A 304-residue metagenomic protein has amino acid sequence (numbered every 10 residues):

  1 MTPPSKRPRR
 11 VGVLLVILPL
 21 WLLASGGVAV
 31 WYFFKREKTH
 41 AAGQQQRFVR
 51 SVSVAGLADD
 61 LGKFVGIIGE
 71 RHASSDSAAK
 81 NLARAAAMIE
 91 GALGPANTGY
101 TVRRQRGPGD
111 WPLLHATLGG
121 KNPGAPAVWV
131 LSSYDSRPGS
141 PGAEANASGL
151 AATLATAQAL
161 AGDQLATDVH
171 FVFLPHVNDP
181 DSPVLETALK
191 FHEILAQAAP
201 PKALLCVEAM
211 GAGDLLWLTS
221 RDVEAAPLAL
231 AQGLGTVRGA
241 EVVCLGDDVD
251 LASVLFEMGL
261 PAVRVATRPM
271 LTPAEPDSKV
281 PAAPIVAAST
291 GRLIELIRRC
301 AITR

Functional and structural regions predicted by a protein language model:
M1-R10: N-terminal Lys/Arg-rich, disordered targeting/topogenic segments
V13-W31: Hydrophobic membrane-insertion alpha-helices, especially the h-region of bacterial N-terminal signal peptides
W31-N81, M270-V280: N-terminal capping segment at the start of a domain
F33, K63-K121: A non-catalytic alpha/beta surface segment that caps or lines the substrate-entry region of metallo-dependent hydrolase
S51, A203, A212-R304: Active-site-adjacent substrate-binding region of metalloamidase/peptidase-like peptide-processing proteins
S51-A58, D76-A87, A143-A151, S182-E186 (+3 more regions): Soluble non-cytosolic domains of exported or imported proteins
H115, W129-L131, H170-F173, K202-V207 (+1 more regions): Structural recognition of the beta-strand scaffold that forms the well-ordered cores of secreted hydrolase catalytic
R137-L230, A252: Acidic/histidine-rich catalytic neighborhood of metal-dependent amide-processing enzymes
